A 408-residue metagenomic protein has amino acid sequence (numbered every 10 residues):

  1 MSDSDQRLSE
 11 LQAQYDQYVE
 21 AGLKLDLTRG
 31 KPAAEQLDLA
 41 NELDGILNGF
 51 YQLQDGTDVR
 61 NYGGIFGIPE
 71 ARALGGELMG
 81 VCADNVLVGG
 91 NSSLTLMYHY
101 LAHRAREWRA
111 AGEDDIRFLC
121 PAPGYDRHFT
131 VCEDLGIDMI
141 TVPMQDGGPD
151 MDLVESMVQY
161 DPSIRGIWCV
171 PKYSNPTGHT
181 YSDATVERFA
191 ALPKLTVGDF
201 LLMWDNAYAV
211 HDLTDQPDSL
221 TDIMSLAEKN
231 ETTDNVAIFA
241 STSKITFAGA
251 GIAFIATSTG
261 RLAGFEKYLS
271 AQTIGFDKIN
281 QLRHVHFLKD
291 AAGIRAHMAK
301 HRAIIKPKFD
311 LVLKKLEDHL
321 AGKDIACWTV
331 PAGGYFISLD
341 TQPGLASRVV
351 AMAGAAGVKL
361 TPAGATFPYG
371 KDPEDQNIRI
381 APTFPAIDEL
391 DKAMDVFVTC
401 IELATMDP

Functional and structural regions predicted by a protein language model:
S2-F66, A71, E77, A355-V358: N-terminal "arm"/small-domain region of PLP-dependent enzymes with the aminotransferase-like
Q52, G56-V197, A209-E231, V396-V398 (+1 more regions): Conserved core of the PLP fold type I
G198-F200, W204, P217-S243, A263-G264 (+1 more regions): Conserved active-site segment immediately N-terminal to the catalytic lysine that forms the internal aldimine
E228-K306, M406: Conserved core segment of the aminotransferase class I/II
A299-L313, I325-D340: Conserved glycine-rich beta-strand-loop-beta hairpin in the small C-terminal domain of fold type I
S338-P343, L360-E402: Conserved PLP-binding active-site segment of the aspartate aminotransferase-like
V349-A355, A393-V398: Short amphipathic alpha-helices in soluble, non-transmembrane regions that often serve as interface/regulatory elements
